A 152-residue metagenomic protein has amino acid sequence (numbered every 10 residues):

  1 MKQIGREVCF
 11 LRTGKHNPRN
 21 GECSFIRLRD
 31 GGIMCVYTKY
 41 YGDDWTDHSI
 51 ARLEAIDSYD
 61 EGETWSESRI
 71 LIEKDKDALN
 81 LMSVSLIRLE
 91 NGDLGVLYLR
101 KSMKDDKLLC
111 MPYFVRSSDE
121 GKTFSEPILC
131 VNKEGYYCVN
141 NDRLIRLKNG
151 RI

Functional and structural regions predicted by a protein language model:
M1-I152: Asp-box/BNR beta-propeller blade signature and adjacent active/binding-site loops in extracellular glycan-interacting
